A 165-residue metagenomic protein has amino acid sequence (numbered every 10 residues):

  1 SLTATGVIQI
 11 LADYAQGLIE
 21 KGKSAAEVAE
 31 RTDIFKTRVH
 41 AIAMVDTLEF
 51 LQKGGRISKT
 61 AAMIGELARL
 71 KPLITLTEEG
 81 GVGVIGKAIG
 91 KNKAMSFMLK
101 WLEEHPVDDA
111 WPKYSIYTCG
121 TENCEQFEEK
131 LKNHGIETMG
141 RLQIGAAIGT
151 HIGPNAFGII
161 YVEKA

Functional and structural regions predicted by a protein language model:
L2-A165: Mixed-charge interfacial surface used for oligomerization/domain docking and macromolecular partner engagement
